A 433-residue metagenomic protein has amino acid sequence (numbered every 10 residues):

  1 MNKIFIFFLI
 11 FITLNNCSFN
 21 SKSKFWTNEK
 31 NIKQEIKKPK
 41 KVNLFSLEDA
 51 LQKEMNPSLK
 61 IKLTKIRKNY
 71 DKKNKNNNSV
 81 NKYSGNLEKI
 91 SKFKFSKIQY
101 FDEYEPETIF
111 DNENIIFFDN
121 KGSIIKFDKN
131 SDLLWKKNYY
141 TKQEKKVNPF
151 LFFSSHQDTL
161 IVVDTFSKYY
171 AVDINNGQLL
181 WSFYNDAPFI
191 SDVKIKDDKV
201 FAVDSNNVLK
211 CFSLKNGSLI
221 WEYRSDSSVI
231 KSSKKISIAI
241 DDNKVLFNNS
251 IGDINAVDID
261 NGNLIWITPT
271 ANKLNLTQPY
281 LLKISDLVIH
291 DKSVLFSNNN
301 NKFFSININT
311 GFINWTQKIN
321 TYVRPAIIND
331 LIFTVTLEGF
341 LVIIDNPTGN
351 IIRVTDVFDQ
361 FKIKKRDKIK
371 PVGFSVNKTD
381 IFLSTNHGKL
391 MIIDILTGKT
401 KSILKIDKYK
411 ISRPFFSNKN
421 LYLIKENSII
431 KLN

Functional and structural regions predicted by a protein language model:
F11-L51: Bacterial Sec signal peptide processing site at the extreme N-terminus
E35-F93: Blade/loop signatures of beta-propeller domains
I90-I109, L133-Q157, Q178-D197, L219-D242 (+4 more regions): Extracytoplasmic beta-rich repeat domains
D119-N120, Q157, D164-T165, D204-S205 (+8 more regions): Structural signature of WD-repeat beta-propellers
D128-D132, D173-G177, S213-G217, I259-G262 (+4 more regions): Short loop/turn segments that connect beta-strands within beta-propeller blades
V335-L337, V342-I343, N350, T355-D359 (+1 more regions): Loop/turn-rich, solvent-exposed surfaces of beta-rich toroidal or solenoidal domains
